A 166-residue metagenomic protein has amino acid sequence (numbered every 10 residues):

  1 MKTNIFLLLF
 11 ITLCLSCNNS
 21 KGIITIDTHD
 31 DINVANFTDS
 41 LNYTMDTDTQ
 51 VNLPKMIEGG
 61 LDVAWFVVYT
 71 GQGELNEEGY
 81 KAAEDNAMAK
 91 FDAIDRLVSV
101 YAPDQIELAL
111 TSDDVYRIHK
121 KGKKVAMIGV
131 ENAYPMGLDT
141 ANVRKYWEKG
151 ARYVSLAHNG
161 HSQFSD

Functional and structural regions predicted by a protein language model:
N4-C14: Sec-dependent N-terminal signal peptides
C17-D166: N-terminal hydrophobic targeting/anchoring segments and the immediately downstream early-domain regions of hydrolases
